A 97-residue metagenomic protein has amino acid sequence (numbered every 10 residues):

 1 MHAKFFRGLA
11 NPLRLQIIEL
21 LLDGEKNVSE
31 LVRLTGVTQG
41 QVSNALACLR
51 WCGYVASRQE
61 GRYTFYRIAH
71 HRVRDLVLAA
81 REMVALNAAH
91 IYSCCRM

Functional and structural regions predicted by a protein language model:
M1, R72-M97: Amphipathic alpha-helical dimerization/coiled-coil segments that flank or bridge DNA-binding/regulatory modules
M1-Q41, E60-V73: N-terminal helix-turn-helix DNA-binding core of bacterial DNA-binding proteins
E25-K26, R50, R81-V84: Residue-level detector of secondary-structure transition/capping positions
R33, N44, R50-W51: Alpha-helical residues within the helix-turn-helix
V42-A45, V84-A85: Short alpha-helical linear motifs
C48, C52, C94-C95: Disulfide-bonded cysteines in secreted/extracellular proteins and peptides
